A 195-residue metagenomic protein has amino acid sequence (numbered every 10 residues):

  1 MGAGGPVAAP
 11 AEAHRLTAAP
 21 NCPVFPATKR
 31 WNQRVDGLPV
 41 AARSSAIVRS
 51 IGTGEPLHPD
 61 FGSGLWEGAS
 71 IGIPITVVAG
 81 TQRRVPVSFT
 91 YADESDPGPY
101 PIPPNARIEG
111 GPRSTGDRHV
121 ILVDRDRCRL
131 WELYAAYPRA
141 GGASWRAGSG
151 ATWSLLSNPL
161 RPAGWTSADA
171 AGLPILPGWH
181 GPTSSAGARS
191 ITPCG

Functional and structural regions predicted by a protein language model:
M1-A11: Secretory targeting and sorting signals
E12-G195: Short, surface-exposed polybasic-aromatic patches that bind anionic ligands, especially phosphate groups
